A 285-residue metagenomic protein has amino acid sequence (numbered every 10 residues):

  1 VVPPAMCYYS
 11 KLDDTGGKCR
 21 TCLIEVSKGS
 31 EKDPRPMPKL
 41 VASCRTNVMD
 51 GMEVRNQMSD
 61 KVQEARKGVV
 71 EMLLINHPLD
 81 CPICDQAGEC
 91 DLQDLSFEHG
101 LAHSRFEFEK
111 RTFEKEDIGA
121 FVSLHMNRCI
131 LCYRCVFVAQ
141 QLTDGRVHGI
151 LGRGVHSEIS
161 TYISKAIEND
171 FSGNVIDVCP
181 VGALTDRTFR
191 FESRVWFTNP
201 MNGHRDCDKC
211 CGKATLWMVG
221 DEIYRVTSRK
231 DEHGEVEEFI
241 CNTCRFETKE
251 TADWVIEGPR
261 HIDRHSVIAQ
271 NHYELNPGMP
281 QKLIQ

Functional and structural regions predicted by a protein language model:
V1-D50, D60: N-terminal cofactor/phosphate-binding cores enriched in small/glycine residues, especially glycine-rich loops such as
M6, V26-G29, D33, G51-N76 (+1 more regions): N-terminal export/assembly segments and adjacent metallocofactor-ligating motifs of anaerobic energy-metabolism
H77-C81: Short, polar/flexible loop-turn hinges at active-site or ligand-entry regions and domain interfaces
